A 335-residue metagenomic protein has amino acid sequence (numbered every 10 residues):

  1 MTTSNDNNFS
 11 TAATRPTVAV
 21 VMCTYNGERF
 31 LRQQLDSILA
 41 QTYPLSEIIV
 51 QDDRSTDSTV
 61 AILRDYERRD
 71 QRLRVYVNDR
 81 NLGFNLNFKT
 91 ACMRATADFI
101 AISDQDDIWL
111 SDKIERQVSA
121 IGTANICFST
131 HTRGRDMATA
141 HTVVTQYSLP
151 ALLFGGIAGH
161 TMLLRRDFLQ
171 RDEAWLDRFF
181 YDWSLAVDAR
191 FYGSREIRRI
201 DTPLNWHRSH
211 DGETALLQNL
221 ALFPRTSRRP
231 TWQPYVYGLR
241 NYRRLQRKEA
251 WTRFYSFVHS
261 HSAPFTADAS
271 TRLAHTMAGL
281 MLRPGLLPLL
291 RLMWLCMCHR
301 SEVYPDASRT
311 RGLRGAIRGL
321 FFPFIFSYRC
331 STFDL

Functional and structural regions predicted by a protein language model:
P16-A19, E47, S184, D188: Cell-envelope/extracellular polymer assembly enzymes that use nucleotide-activated donors
G27-A40: Short, well-formed alpha-helical segments that are part of the catalytic scaffolds of diverse glycosyltransferases
D52-A61, R80, D104: A conserved acidic beta->alpha catalytic loop
N78-A95: Glycine-rich, basic loop-to-helix element that forms the pyrophosphate-binding segment of sugar-nucleotide handling
M93, Q146-A221: Conserved nucleotide-sugar donor-binding catalytic segment
I100: Short aromatic/hydrophobic "clamp" motif used to bind/position activated sugar donors
D112-H141: Conserved donor NDP-sugar-binding/catalytic core segment of glycosyltransferases
R195-I197, P203-L335: C-terminal subregions of glycosyltransferases and related glycan-biosynthesis enzymes
